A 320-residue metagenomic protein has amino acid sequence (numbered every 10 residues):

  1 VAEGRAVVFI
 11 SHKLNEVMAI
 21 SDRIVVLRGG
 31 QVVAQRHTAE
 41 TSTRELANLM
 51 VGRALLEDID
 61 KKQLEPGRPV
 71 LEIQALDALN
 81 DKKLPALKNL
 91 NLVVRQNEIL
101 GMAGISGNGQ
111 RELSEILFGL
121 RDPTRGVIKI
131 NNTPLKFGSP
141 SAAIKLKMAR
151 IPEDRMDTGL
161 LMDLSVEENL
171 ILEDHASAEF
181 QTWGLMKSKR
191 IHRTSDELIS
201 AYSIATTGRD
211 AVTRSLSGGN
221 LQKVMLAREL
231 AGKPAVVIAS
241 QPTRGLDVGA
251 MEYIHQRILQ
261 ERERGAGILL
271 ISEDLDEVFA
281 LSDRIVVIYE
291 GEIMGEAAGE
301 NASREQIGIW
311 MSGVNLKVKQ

Functional and structural regions predicted by a protein language model:
V1-Q320: Glycine-rich phosphate-binding loops of nucleotide-dependent enzymes
